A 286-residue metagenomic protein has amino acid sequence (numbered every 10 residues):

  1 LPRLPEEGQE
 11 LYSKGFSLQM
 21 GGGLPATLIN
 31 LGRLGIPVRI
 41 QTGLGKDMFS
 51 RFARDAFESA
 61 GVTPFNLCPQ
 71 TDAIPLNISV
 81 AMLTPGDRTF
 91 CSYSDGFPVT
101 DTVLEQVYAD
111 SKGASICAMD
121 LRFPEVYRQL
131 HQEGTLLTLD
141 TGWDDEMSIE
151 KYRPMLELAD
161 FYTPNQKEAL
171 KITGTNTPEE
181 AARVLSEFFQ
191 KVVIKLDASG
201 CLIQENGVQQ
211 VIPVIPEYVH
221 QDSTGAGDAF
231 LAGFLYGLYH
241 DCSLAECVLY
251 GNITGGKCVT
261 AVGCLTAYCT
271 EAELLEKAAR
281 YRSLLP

Functional and structural regions predicted by a protein language model:
L1-G43, M48-F52, S59: Glycine-rich phosphate/adenosyl-contacting loop at the front of the ribokinase-like
K14, L76-I78, S199: Change "...and in nucleic-acid phosphodiester-cleaving endonucleases..." to "...and in nucleic-acid processing enzymes
P25-I29, E157, K167, A245 (+2 more regions): A broad detector of short, well-ordered amphipathic alpha-helices that serve as recognition/interaction surfaces
N30, A56, G233, G237: Rossmann-fold NAD(P)-dependent oxidoreductase module
L34, I74-L76, D197: Short, basic and Ser/Thr-rich N-terminal targeting/leader segments
A56-P69, M82-V211, E273, A279 (+1 more regions): Ribokinase/PfkB-type carbohydrate-kinase core domain
P178-P286: Conserved phosphate-binding/catalytic region of the ribokinase-like
